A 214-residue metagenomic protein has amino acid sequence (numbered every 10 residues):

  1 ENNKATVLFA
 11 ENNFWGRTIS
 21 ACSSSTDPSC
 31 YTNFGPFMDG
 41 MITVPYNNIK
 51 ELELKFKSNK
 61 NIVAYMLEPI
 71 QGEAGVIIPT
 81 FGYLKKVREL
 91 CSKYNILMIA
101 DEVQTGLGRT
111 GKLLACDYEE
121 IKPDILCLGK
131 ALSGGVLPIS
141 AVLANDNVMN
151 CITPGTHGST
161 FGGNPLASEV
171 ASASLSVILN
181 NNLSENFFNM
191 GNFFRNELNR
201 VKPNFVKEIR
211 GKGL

Functional and structural regions predicted by a protein language model:
E1-L214: Conserved N-terminal phosphate-binding loop of PLP-dependent enzymes in the Aspartate aminotransferase
